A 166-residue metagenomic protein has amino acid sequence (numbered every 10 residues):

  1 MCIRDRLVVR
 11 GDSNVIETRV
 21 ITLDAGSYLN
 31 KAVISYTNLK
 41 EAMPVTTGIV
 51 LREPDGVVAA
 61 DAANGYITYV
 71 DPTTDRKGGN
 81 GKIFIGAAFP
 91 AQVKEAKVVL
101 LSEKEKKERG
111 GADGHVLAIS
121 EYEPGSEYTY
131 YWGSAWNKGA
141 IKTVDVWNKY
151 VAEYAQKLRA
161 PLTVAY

Functional and structural regions predicted by a protein language model:
I3-A25: Extended, loop-rich substrate-binding clefts of extracytoplasmic carbohydrate-active enzymes
I3-R6, Y66-Y69, A118: Generic recognition of long tandem-repeat/solenoid scaffolds
L7, T74, A135-N137: Short, glycine-/Ser/Thr-/acidic-enriched flexible segments
E17-I21, Y28-A62: Acidic (Asp/Glu-rich), glycine- and aromatic
A25, Y36-M43, K77-G79, E121-E127: A short, structured loop/turn motif at beta-sheet edges
V50, P72, G133-A135: Structured loops at beta-to-helix junctions and adjacent beta-edge loops in soluble globular domains
E53-E108, A112: Accessory, usually C-terminal, subdomains that scaffold auxiliary metal cofactors
A91-Y166: Beta-strand-rich recognition/accessory modules
